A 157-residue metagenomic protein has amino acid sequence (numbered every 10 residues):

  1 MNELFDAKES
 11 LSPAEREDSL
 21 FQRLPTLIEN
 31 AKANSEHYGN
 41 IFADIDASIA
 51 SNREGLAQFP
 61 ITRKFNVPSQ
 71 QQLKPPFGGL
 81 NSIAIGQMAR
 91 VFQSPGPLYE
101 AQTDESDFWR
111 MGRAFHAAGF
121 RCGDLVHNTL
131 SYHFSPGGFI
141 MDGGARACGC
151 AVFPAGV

Functional and structural regions predicted by a protein language model:
M1-A117, R121-G123: Nucleotide 5′-phosphate-binding alpha/beta core
A117-C148, V152: Conserved AMP-binding loop of ANL adenylate-forming enzymes
G156-V157: Short acidic loop-to-helix transition motifs that present clustered carboxylates
